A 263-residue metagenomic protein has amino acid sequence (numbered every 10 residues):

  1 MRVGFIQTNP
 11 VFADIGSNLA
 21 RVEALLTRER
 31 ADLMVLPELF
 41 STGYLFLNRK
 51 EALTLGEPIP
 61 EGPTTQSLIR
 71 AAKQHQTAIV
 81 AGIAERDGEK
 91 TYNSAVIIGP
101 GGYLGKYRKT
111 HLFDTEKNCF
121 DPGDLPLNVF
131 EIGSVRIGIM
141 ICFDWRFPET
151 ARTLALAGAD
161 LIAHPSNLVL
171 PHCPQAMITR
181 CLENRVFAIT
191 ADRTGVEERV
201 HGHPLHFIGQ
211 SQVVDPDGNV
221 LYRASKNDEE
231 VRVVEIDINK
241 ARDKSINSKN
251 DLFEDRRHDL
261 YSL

Functional and structural regions predicted by a protein language model:
M1-F5: Extreme N-terminal starter segment of soluble prokaryotic enzymes
Q7-A13: Short polar catalytic/cofactor-binding loops
E23-P100, L104, V169-N184: Cys-nucleophile CN-hydrolase/nitrilase-fold catalytic domain and related Cys-dependent amidase chemistry that acts on
E57-P60, R86-A157, S166, Q175-T179 (+2 more regions): Active-site catalytic loop in hydrolytic enzyme cores
T64-A78, R146-V231: CN hydrolase (nitrilase-like) catalytic-core segments centered on the catalytic cysteine and neighboring Lys/Glu
A81-I83, S94-I97, N128, T190 (+2 more regions): Short beta-strand scaffold segments in enzyme catalytic cores
A241-L263: A conserved C-terminal secondary-structure "cap"
